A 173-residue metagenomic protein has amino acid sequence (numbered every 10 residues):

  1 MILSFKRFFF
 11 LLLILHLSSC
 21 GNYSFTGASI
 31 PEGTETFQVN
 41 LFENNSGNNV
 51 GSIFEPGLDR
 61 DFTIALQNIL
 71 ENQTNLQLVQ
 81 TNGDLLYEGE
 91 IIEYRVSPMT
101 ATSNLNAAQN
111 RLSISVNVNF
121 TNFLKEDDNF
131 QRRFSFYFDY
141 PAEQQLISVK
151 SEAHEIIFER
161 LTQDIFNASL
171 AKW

Functional and structural regions predicted by a protein language model:
M1-F9: Bacterial N-terminal signal peptides that target proteins for export
I2-L3, S19-I64, N75, N167-W173: A structural "domain/chain start" motif
F8-S19: Bacterial N-terminal signal peptides
V39-F42, L66, L70, G89 (+3 more regions): Buried hydrophobic packing residues in well-ordered domains
N49-P56, Q144-E152: Second-shell loop/turn segments in exported
N72-N129, R133, Y137-S151: Surface-exposed short loop/turn segments
S151-W173: Compositionally biased, intrinsically disordered linkers/stalks adjacent to structured regions
